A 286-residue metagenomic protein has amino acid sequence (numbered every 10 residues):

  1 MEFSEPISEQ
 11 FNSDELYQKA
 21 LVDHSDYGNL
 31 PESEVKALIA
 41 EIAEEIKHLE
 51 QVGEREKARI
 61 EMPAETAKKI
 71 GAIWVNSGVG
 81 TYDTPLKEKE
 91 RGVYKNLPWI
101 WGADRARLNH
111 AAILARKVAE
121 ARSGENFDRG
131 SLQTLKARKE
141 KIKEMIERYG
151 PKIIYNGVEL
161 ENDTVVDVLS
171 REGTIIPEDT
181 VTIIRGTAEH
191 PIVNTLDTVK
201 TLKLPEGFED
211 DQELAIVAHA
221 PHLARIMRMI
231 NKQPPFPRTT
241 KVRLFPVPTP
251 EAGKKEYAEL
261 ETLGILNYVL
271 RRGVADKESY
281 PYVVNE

Functional and structural regions predicted by a protein language model:
I7-L260: A structural signal for short, hydrophobic/glycine-enriched beta-strand patches
T240-E286: C-terminal capping/extension of enzyme domains
